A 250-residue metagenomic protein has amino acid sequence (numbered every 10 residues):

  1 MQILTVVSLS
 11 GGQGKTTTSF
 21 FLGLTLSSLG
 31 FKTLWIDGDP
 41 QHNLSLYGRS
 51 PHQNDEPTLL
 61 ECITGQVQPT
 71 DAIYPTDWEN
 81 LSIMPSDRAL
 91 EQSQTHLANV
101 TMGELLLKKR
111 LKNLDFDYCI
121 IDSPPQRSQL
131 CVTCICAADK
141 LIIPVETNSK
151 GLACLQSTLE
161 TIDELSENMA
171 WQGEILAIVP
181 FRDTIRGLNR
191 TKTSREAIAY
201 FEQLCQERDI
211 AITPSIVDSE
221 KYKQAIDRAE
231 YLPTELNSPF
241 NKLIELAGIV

Functional and structural regions predicted by a protein language model:
M1-V250: P-loop NTP-binding core
